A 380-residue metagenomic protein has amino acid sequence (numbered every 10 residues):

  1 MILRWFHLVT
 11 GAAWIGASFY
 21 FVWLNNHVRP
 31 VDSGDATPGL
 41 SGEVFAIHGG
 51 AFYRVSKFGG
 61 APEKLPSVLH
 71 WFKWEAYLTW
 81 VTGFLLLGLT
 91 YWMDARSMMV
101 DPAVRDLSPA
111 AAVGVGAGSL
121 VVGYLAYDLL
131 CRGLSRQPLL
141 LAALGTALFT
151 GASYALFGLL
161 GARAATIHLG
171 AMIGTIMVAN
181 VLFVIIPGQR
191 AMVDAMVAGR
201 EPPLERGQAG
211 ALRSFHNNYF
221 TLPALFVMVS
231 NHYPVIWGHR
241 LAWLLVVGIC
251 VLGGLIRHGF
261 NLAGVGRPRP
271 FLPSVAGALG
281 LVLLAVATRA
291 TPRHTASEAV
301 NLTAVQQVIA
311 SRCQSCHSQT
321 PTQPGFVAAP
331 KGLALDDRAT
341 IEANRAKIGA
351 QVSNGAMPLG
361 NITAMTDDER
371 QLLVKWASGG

Functional and structural regions predicted by a protein language model:
L3-W14, A111-S119, R163-L182: Alpha-helical transmembrane segments
S18-A61: Membrane-interface amphipathic/juxtamembrane segments adjacent to transmembrane helices
S18-R29, L125, V181-M196: Membrane-water interface of transmembrane alpha-helices
R54-F72, P203-G207: Cytosolic juxtamembrane amphipathic/interface segments immediately preceding and feeding into a transmembrane helix
K64, W71, E75, F84 (+2 more regions): Aromatic- and Gly/Pro-enriched helix-to-coil junctions and flexible linker segments
A76-A95, S153-I167, F220-H239: Alpha-helical transmembrane segments and their membrane-interface junctions in multi-pass membrane proteins
P109-A155: Cytosolic-side membrane-entry/anchor segment at the start of a transmembrane helix
S135-A143, G238-A242, A263-A278: Membrane-interfacial entry segments at the cytosolic side of transmembrane helices
